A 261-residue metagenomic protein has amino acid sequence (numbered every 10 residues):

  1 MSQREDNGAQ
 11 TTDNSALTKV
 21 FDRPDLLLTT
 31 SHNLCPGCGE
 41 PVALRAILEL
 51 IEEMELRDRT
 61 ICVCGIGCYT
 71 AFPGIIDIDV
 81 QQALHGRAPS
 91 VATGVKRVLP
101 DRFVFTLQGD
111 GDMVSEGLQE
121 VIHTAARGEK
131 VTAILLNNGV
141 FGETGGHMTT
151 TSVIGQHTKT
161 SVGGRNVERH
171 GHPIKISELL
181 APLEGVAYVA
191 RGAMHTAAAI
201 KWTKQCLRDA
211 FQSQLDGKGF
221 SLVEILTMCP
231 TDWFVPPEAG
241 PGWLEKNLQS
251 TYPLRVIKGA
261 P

Functional and structural regions predicted by a protein language model:
S2-N7, D13-V20, P24, T29-T30 (+1 more regions): Flexible, low-complexity linker and terminal segments
T18, R23-L84: Active-site diphosphate/adenylate-binding microenvironment
D22-D25, T149-D216: Conserved thiamine diphosphate
C64-G142, Q205-D209: Thiamine diphosphate
I66-C68, N138-V140, T196, I225-D232: Glycine-rich beta-alpha junction loops
I78-Q81, T124, T149-V153, A239-G242: Short, hinge-like loop/turn segments at secondary-structure boundaries
L118-H123, E143-H157: Active-site-proximal loop->helix
